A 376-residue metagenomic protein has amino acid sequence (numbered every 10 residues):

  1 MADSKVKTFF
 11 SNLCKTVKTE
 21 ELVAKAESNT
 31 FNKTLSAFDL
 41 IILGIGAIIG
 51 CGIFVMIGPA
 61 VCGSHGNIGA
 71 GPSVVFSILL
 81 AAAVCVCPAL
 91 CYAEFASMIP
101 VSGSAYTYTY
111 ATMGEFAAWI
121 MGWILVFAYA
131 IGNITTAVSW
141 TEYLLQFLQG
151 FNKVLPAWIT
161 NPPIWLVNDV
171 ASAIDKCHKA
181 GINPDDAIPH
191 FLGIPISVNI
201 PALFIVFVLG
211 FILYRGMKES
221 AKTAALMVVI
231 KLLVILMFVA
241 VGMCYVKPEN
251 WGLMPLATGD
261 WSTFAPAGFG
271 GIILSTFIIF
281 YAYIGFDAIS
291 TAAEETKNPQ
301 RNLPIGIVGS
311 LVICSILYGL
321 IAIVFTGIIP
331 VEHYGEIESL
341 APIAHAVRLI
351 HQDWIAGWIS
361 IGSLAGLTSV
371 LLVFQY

Functional and structural regions predicted by a protein language model:
M1-G58, C62-G71, C85-L90, I99-S102 (+1 more regions): Membrane-interface "cap" regions at the ends of multi-pass membrane proteins
A26-N32, V74-V75, V154-A202, L226-S360: Helix-loop-helix junctions that connect adjacent transmembrane segments in multi-pass membrane transporters
L40-G44, P59, V75-A82, L90-E94 (+4 more regions): Hydrophobic alpha-helical transmembrane segments of multi-pass small-molecule transporters/permeases
I53-S172, A180-D185, I230, S310-I313 (+1 more regions): Extracellular loop-to-transmembrane helix junctions
F54, V101, I124-E142, I278 (+3 more regions): Membrane-helix boundary/coupling elements in multi-pass transport proteins
V86, T136, Y143, F147-G150 (+3 more regions): Transmembrane helix-loop junctions and nearby membrane-interface residues
F211-M217, A293-E294: Structural signal for the C-terminal ends of transmembrane alpha-helices and the immediately following loop
